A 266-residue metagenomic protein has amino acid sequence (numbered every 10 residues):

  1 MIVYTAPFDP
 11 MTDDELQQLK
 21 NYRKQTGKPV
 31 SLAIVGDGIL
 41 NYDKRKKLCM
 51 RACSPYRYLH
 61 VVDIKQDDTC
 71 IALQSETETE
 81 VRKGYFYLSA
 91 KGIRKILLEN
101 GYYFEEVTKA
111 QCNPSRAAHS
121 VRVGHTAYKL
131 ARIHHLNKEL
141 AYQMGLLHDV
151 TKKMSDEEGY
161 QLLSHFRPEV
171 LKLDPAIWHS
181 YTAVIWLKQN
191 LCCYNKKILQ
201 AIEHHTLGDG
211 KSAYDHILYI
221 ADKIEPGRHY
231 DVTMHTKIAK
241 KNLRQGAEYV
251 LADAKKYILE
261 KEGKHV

Functional and structural regions predicted by a protein language model:
M1-Q111, P175, I185-C192: Nucleotidyltransferase catalytic core that binds NTPs
F8, S120-G124, S180: Short alpha-helical patches at coil-to-helix transitions and adjacent helical residues in well-structured domains
E15, L19, S120-V123, A127: Short, highly selective alpha-helical patches that border small-molecule cofactor pockets in redox/cofactor-processing
S89-I93, H119, I198: Internal, well-ordered alpha-helical segments in soluble enzyme and binding-protein domains
K109-A110, Y128-R244: Divalent metal-dependent catalytic cores for phosphoryl transfer on phosphate-bearing substrates
C112-V121: All-alpha helical catalytic cores of prenyl diphosphate-utilizing isoprenoid enzymes
D231-V266: Metal-dependent nucleotide-binding catalytic modules
